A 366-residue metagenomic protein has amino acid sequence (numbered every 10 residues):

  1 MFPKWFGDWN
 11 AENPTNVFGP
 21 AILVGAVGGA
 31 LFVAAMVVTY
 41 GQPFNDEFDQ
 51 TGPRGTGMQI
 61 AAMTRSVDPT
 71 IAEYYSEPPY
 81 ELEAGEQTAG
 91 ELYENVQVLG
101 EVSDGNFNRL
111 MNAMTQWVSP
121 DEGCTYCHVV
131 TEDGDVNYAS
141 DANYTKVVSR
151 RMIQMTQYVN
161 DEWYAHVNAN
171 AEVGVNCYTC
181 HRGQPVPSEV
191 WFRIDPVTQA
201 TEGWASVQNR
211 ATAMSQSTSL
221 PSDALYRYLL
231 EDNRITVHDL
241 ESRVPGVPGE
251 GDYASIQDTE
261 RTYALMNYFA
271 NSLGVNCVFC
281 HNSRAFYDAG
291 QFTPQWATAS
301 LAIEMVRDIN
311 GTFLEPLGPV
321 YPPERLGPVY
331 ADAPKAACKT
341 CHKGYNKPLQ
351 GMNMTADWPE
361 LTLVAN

Functional and structural regions predicted by a protein language model:
M1-Y126, T131-N366: N-terminal export/targeting leaders of redox proteins
